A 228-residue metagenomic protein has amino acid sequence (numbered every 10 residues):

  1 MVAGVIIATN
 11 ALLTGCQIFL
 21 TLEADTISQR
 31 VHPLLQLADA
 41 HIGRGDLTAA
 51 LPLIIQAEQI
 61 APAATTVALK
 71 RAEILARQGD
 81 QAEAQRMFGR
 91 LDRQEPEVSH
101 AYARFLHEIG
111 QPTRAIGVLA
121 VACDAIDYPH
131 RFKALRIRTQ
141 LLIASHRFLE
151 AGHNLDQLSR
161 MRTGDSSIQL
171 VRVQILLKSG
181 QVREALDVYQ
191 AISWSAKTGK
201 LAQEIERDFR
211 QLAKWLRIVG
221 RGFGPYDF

Functional and structural regions predicted by a protein language model:
G15-A61, T66, F228: N-terminal leader/linker segments that initiate helical-solenoid repeat arrays
H32, T66, E97-H100, R131-K133 (+2 more regions): Start-of-helix register in tetratricopeptide repeats
Q36, K70, A101, I137 (+2 more regions): Canonical tetratricopeptide repeat
G43, R77-Q78, E108-I109, A144-S145 (+2 more regions): Register position in tetratricopeptide repeats
P62, R93-P96, D127-P129, T163 (+1 more regions): Short coil turns that delineate tetratricopeptide repeat
L186-F228: Terminal, low-structured helical/coil segments at or just beyond the last alpha-helical repeat
